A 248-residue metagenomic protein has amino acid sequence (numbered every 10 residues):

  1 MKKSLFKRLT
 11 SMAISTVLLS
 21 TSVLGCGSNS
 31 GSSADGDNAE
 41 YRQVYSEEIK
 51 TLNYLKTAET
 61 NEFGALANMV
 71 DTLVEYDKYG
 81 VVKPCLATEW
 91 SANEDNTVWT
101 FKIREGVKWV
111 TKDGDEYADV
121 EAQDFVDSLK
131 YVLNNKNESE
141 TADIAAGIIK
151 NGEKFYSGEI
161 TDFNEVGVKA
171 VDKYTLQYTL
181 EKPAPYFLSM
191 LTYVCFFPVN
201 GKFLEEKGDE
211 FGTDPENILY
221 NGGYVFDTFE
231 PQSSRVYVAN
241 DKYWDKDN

Functional and structural regions predicted by a protein language model:
M1-Y41, T51-Y54, V81: Short, low-complexity disordered leader/linker segments with a strong preference for bacterial N-terminal type II
D35-D37, I49-K56, G80-K83, W109-V110 (+3 more regions): Short, solvent-exposed loop/turn elements at domain surfaces
D37-E47, V98-K102, F125-S128, L176-Q177 (+2 more regions): Short, well-ordered beta-strand elements
V44-E94, L219: N-terminal lobe/hinge region of extracytoplasmic solute-binding protein
E47, G64-N68, V81, C85 (+4 more regions): Extracytoplasmic/secreted proteins, especially bacterial periplasmic and envelope-associated proteins
V74, K78, E105-K108, K130-E138 (+3 more regions): Sec-exported extracytoplasmic/periplasmic mature domains
T88-I144: Aromatic- and charge-enriched surface segment that lines or borders ligand/interaction sites
T161-E165, V171-Y174, T179-N248: Gly/Pro-rich hinge or "lid" segments in bacterial periplasmic/extracellular proteins
